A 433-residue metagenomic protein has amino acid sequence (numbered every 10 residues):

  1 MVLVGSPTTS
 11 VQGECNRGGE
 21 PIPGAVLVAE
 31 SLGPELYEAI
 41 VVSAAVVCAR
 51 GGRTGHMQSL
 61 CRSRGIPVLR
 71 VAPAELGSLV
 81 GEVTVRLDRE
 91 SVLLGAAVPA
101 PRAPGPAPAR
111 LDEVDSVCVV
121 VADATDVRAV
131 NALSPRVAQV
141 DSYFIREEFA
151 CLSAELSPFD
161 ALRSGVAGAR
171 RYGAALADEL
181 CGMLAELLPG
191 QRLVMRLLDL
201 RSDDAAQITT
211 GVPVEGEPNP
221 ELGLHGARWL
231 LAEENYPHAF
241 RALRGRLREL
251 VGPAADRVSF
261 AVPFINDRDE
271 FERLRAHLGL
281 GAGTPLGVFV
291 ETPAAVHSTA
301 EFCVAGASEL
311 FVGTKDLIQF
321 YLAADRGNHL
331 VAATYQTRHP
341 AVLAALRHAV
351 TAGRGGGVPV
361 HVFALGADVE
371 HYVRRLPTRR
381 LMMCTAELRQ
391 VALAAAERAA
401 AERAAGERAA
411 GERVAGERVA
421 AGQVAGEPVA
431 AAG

Functional and structural regions predicted by a protein language model:
M1, P428-G433: Short, low-complexity, intrinsically disordered N-terminal peptides in bacterial proteins
V2-I145, E155: Acidic, glycine-rich flexible loop/linker segments
G13-C15, L27, E82-R86, V117-V119 (+6 more regions): Generic low-polarity alpha-helical segments
G105-A401, A432-G433: Conserved alpha/beta-domain cores
R403-A430: Long, intrinsically disordered low-complexity tandem-repeat segments
